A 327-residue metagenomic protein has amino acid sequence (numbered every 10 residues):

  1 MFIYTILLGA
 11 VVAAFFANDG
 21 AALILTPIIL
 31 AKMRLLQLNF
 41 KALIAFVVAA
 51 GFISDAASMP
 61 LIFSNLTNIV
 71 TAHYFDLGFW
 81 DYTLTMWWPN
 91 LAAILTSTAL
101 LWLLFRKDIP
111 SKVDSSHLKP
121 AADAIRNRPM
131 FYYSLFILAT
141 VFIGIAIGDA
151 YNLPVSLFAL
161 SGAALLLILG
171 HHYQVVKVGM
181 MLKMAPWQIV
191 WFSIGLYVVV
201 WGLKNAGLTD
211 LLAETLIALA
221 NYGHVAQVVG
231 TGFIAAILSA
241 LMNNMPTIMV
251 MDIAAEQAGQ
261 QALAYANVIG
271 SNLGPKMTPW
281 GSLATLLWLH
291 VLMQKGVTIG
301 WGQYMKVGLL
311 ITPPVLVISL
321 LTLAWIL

Functional and structural regions predicted by a protein language model:
M1, L38-A42, L77-D81, T85 (+9 more regions): Juxtamembrane/transmembrane-helix boundary motifs in multi-pass membrane proteins
M1, T5, G9, A13 (+24 more regions): Alpha-helical transmembrane segments in multi-pass membrane proteins
I3, F131, L135, V225-A226 (+1 more regions): A generic short alpha-helical patch detector that favors 3-5-residue windows in or near N-terminal regions
G9, N39, D55, V70 (+6 more regions): Preference for short coil/turn "hinge" residues that link or interrupt alpha-helices
A13-D19, L23-A49, L66, V70-L84 (+1 more regions): Membrane-interfacial helix-loop connectors
M33-Q37, P60, F75, A99 (+3 more regions): Structural signal for hydrophobic packing residues in well-ordered secondary-structure cores of soluble enzyme domains
L38-K107, D114, A121-A122, L263-A264 (+1 more regions): Membrane-core helix-loop-helix motifs of multi-pass transport proteins
W88-I94, T98-N205, L211, V307-L327: Hydrophobic transmembrane alpha-helices of multi-pass small-molecule transporters
